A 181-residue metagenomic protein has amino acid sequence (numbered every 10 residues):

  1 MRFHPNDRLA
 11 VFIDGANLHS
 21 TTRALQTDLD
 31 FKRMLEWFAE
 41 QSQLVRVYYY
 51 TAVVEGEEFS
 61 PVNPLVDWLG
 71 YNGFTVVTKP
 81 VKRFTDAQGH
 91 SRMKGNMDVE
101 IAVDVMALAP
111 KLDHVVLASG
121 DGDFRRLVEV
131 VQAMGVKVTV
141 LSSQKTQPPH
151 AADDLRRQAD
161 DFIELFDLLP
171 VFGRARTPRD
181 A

Functional and structural regions predicted by a protein language model:
M1-M97, K137, S143-Q147: Domain-level signal for Mg2+-assisted phosphodiester chemistry and nucleotide/NA-binding surfaces in nucleic-acid
S60-A181: Nuclease catalytic cores that cleave nucleic-acid phosphodiester bonds, predominantly acidic two-metal-ion
